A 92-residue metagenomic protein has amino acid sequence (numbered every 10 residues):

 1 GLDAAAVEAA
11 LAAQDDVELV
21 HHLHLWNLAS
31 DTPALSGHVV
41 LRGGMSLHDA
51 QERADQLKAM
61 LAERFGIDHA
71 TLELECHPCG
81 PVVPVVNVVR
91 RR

Functional and structural regions predicted by a protein language model:
G1-R92: Peripheral (non-transmembrane) domains and long loops of multi-pass membrane proteins
